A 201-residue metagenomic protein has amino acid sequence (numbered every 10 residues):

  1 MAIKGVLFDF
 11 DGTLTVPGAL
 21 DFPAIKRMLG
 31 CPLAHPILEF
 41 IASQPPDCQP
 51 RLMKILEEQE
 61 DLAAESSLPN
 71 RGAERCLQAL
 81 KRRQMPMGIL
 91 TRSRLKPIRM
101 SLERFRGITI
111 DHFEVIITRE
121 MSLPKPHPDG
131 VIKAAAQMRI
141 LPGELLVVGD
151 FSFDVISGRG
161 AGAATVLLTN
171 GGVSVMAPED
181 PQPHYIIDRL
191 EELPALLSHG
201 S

Functional and structural regions predicted by a protein language model:
M1-K4, Q78, L95, R99-S201: Asp-based, Mg2+/Mn2+-dependent phosphohydrolase catalytic module
M1-P50: Active-site neighborhood of HAD-like aspartate-dependent phosphohydrolases
D11, P86, A164: Residue-level detector of anion-binding/catalytic polar loops
F22, I37-L38, Q49, M53 (+4 more regions): A general structural signal for well-ordered alpha-helical segments in protein cores
I25-K26, E57-E60, I98-S101: Hydrophobic alpha-helical core bundles mediating ligand binding, dimerization, or RNAP-core interactions
P50-E60, D111-V115: Short, basic/glycine-rich phosphate-binding loops at helix/coil junctions that contact nucleotide phosphates
L62-I89, L95, R99, P128: Short, acidic loop-to-helix structural element flanking the phosphoryl-transfer center in phosphate-processing enzymes
